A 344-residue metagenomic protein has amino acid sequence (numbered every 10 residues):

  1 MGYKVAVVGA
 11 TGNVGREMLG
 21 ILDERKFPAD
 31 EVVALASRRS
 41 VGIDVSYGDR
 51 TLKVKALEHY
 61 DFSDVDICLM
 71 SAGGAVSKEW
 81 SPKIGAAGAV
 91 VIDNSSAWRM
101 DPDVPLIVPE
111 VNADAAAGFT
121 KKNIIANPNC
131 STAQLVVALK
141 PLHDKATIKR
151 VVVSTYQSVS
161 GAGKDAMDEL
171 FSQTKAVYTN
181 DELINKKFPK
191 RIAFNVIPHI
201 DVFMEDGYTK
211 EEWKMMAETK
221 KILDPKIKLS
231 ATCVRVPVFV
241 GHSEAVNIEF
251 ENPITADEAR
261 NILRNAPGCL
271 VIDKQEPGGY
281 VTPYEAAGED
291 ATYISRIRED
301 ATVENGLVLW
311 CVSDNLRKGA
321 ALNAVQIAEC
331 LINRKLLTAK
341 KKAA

Functional and structural regions predicted by a protein language model:
M1-I192, K228, A256, N261 (+6 more regions): N-terminal Rossmann-like NAD(P) cofactor-binding subdomain of oxidoreductases, focused on the glycine-rich
R39, V240-S243, G288: A short, glycine/Asx- and small/polar-enriched loop/turn that sits immediately N-terminal to a beta-strand
F119-A126, N195-D206, L309-C311: Helix-loop-beta segment of a Rossmann-like dinucleotide-binding subdomain
N123-Q134, G207-M216, K221, G319-N323: A glycine-rich, Thr/Ser-enriched phosphate-binding loop motif common to dinucleotide/cofactor-binding enzymes
I192-F239: Oxyanion-binding "anion nests"
A231-T232, P237-P267: Internal helical hairpin/lid segments
R235-P237, S313-K318: Glycine-rich phosphate/pyrophosphate-binding beta-alpha loops
P253-A287: Terminal hydrophobic/aromatic helix or amphipathic segment near a protein terminus
